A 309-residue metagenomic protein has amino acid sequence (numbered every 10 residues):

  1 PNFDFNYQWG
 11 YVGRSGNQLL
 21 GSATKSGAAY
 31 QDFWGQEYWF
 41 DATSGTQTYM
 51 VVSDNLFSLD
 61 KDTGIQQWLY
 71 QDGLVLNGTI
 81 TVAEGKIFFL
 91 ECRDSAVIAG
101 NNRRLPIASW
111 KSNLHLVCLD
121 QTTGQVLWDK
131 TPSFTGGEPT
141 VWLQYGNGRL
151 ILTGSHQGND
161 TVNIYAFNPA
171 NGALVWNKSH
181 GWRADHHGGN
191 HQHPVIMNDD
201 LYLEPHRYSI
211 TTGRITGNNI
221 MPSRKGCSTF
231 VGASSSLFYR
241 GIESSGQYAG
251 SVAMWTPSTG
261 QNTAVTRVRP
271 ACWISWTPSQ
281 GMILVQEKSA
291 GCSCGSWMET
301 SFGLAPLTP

Functional and structural regions predicted by a protein language model:
F3-L56, D72-L116, K130, F134-Y165 (+5 more regions): Repeat-blade elements of multi-bladed beta-propeller folds
L59-G64, A170-V175, W182, F302-T308: Short, basic/low-complexity N-terminal boundary segments at the transition from targeting/disordered tails
D60-T63, D120-T123, N168-N171, I210-R214 (+2 more regions): Short loop/turn segments that connect beta-strands within beta-propeller blades
I65-Q67, L127-W128, V175-W176, T216 (+2 more regions): A structural motif specific to WD40 beta-propellers
S289-W297, S301-A305: Acidic, proline/serine/threonine- and glycine-rich low-complexity intrinsically disordered segments
